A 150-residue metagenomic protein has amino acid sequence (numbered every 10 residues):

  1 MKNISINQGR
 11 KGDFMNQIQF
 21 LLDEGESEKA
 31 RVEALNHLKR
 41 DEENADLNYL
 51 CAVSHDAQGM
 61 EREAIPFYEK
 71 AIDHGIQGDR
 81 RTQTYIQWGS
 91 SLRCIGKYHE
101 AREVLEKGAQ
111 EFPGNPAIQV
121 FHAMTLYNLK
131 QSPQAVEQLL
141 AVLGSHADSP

Functional and structural regions predicted by a protein language model:
S5-I6, K39, I76, Q110: Structural signature of alpha-solenoid helical repeat scaffolds
R10-R40, L50-A57: Alpha-helical segment of the N-proximal tetratricopeptide repeat
G12, D46, D79-Q83, A117: Start-of-helix register in tetratricopeptide repeats
S27-E28, E61, Y98, S132: TPR-repeat structural position
L50-F112: Alpha-helical adaptor scaffolds
A71-D73, P116, Y127-P150: TPR/TPR-like (Sel1-like) alpha-helical repeat modules
